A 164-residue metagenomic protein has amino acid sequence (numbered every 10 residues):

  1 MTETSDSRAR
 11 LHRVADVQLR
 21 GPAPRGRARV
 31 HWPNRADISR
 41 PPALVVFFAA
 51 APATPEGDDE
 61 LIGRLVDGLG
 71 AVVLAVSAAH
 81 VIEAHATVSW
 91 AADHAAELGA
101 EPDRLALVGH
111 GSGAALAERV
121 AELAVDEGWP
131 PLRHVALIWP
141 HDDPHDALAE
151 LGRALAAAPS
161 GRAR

Functional and structural regions predicted by a protein language model:
E3-R40: N-terminal cap/lid segment of alpha/beta-hydrolase-fold proteins
R40-P52: Short beta-strand element of the alpha/beta-hydrolase
F47, R64, G68, H134-W139 (+1 more regions): ABC transporter nucleotide-binding domains
P55-S77: Short amphipathic alpha-helix adjacent to the substrate-entry channel of hydrolases
S77-E83: Active-site catalytic motif of lipid deacylating hydrolases and related acyltransferases
A86-D142: Primarily recognizes the serine-hydrolase "nucleophile elbow" in alpha/beta-hydrolase and SGNH/GDSL folds
H145-R164: Catalytic active-site module of serine/aspartate enzymes centered on a nucleophile-bearing elbow/loop
